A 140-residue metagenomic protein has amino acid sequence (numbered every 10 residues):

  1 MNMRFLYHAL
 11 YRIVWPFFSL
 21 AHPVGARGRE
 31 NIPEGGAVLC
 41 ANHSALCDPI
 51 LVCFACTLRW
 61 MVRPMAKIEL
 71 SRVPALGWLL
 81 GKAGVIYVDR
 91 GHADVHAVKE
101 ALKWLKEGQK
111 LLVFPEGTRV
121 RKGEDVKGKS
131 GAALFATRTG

Functional and structural regions predicted by a protein language model:
M3-Y7, Y11, F18-G140: Soluble catalytic domains of membrane acyltransferases
